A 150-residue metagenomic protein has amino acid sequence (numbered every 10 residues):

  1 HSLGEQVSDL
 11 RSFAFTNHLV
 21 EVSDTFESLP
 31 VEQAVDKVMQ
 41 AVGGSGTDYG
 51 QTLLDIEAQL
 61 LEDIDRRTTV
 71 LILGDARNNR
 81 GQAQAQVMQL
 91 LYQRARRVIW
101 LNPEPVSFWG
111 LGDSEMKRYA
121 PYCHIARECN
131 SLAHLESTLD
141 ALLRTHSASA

Functional and structural regions predicted by a protein language model:
H1, T68-N79, H124: DG-centered beta-turn motif at the end of beta-strands
H1-L29, Q33-V35, Y49, V70: Von Willebrand factor
A14-N17, I72-G74, N102-P105, N130-S131: Active-site proximal loops enriched in glycine and acidic residues that flank catalytic Cys/His/Asp and coordinate
L19, R77-R80, V106-S107: Short acidic, S/G/P-rich loop/turn micro-motifs used as interaction or catalytic elements
D24-G43, R118-A126, N130: Acidic, Ser/Thr-rich peripheral helices and adjacent loops at domain boundaries
Q33-T68, P105, G110-L111: Von Willebrand factor
A83-Q89: Charged helix-capping and loop-helix junction motifs
Q89-A150: Von Willebrand factor type A / integrin I
